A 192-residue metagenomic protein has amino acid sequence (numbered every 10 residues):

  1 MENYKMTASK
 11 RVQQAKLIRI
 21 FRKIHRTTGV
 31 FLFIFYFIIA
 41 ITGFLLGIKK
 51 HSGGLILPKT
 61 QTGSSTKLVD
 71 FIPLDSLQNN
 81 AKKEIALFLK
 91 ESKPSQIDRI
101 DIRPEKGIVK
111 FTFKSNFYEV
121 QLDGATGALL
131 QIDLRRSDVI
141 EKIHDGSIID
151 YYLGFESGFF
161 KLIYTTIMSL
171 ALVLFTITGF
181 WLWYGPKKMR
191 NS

Functional and structural regions predicted by a protein language model:
E2-S192: Conserved histidines in hydrophobic membrane contexts and catalytic metal-binding motifs
